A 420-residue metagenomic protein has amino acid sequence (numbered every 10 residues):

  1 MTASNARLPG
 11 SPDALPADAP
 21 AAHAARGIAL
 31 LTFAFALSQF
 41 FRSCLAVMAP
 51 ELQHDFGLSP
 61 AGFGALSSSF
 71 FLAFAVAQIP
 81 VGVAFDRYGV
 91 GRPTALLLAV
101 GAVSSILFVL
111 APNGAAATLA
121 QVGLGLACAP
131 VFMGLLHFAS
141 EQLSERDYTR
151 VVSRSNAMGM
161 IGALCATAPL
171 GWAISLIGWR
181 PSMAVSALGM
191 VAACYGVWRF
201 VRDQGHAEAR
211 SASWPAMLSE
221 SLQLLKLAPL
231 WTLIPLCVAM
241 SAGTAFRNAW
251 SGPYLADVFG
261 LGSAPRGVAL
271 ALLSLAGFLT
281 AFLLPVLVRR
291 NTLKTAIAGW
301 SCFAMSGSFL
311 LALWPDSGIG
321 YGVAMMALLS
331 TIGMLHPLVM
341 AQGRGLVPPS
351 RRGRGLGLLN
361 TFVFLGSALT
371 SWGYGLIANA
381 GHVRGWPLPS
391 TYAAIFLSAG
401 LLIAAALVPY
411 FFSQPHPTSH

Functional and structural regions predicted by a protein language model:
P12-A21, R202-L233: Juxtamembrane intracellular "pre-TM" segments in multi-pass secondary transporters
L45-A46, A228-A281, T370-S371, G375: Extracytoplasmic gate region of multi-pass secondary transporters
V76-A115: Conserved MFS/SLC helix-loop-helix module at the cytosolic interface between two early adjacent transmembrane helices
A77-G89, T280-L293: Helix-to-loop junctions at the C-terminal end of transmembrane segments in multipass secondary transporters
R87-L98, R289-C302: Cytoplasmic membrane-interface "Motif A"-like loop-to-helix N-cap segments of 12-TM Major Facilitator Superfamily
G114, R154-D203: Helix-loop-helix hairpin linking two adjacent transmembrane segments in secondary transporters
A120-G159: Cytoplasmic helix-loop-helix junction between adjacent transmembrane helices in 12-TM secondary transporters
P130-L143, M334-P348: Intracellular juxtamembrane helix-capping segments at the cytosolic ends of symmetry-related transmembrane helices
